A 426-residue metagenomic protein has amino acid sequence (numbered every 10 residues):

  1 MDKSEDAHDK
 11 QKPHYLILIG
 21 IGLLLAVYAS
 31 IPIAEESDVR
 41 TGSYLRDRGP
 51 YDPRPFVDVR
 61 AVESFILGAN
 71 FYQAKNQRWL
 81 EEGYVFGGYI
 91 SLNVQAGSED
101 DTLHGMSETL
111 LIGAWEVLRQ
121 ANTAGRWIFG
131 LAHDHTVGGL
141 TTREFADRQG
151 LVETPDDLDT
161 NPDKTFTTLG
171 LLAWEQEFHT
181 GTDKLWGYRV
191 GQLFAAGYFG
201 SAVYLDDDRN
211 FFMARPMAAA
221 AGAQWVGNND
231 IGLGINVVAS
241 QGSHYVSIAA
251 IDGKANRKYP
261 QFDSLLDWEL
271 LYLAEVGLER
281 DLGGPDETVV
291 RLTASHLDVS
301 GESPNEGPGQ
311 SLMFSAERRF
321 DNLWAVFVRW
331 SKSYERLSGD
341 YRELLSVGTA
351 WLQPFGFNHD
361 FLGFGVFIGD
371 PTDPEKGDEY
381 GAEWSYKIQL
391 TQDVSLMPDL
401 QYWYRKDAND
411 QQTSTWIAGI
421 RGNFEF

Functional and structural regions predicted by a protein language model:
V27-D100, E116-N122: N-terminal periplasmic/intermembrane-space "pro-region" immediately following the signal or transit peptide
Y84, Q120-G125, G181-W186, S243-I248 (+4 more regions): Repeated loop/turn-to-beta-strand initiation elements of outer-membrane beta-barrel proteins
G88-V94, W127-H133, Y188-Q192, I248-D252 (+6 more regions): Transmembrane beta-barrel strands of outer-membrane/channel proteins
D100-M106, P162-F166, W225-G227, D263-E269 (+4 more regions): Replace "Gram-negative outer membrane beta-barrel proteins" with "bacterial and organellar outer membrane beta-barrel
W115-R119, Q176-F178, Q192, A239-Q241 (+6 more regions): Residue-level signature of outer-membrane beta-barrel architecture
T141-A173, G181-E275: Surface-exposed coil loops of outer-membrane beta-barrel proteins
S243, A274, E279-T372, W384: Detector for outer-membrane/organellar transmembrane beta-barrel domains, recognizing the amphipathic beta-strand
S414-F426: Outer-membrane beta-barrel "beta-signal"
